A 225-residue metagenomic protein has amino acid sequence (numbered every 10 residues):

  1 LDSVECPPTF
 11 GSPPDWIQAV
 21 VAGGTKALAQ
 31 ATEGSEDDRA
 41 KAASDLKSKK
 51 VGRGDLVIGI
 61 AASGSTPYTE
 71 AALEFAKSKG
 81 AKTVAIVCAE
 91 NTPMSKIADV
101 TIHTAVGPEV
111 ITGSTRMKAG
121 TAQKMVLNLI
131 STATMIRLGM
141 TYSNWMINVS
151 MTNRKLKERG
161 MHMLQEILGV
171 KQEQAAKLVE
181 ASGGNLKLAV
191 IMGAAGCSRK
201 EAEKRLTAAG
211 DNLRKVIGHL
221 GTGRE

Functional and structural regions predicted by a protein language model:
L1-M125, T134-L138: Glycine-rich phosphate-binding loops that contact phosphosugars or nucleotide phosphates
L129, T134-E225: Short, amphipathic alpha-helical interaction segments embedded in low-complexity terminal/linker regions of eukaryotic
